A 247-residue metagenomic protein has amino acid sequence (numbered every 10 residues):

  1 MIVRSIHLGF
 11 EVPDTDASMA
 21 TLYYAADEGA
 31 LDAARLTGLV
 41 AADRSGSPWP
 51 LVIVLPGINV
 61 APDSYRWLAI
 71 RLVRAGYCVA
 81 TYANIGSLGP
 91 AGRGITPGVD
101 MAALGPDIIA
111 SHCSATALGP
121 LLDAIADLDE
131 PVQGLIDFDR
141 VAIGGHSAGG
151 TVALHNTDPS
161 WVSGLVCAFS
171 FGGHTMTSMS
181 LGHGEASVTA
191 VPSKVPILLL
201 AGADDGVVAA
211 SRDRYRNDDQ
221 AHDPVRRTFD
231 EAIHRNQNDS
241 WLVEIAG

Functional and structural regions predicted by a protein language model:
M1-V52, S64, V73-R74: Domain-level recognition of soluble alpha/beta enzyme cores, biased toward histidine phosphatases/phosphomutases
A42-W49, V54-A91, T177-S178, V207-A209: Short substrate-entry loop that stabilizes the transition state in hydrolases
V54-I58, S147, G173, G202: Glycine-rich His-Gly loop
D100-F138: Alpha/beta-hydrolase active-site loop
R140-A142, C167: Residue in the alpha/beta-hydrolase core beta-strand immediately N-terminal to the catalytic nucleophile
G145-G149, A153: Gly/Ala-rich beta-loop-alpha elbow adjacent to hydrolase catalytic centers
D158-V166: Conserved hydrolase catalytic core segment
L165-I245: The feature captures the conserved acid-bearing segment of alpha/beta-hydrolase catalytic domains
